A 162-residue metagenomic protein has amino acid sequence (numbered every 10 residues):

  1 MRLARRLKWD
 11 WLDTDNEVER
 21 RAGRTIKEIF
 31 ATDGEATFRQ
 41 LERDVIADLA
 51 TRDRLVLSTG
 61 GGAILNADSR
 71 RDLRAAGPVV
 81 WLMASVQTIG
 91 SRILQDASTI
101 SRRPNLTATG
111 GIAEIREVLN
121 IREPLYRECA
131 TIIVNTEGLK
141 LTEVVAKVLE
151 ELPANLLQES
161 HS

Functional and structural regions predicted by a protein language model:
M1, D68-R71, S91-Q95, A146-K147: Short amphipathic alpha-helical segments
M1-E28, R52, P78, P153-S162: Glycine-rich phosphate-binding loop of ATP-dependent small-molecule kinases
R6, P78, S91, N120-S162: NTP-dependent small-molecule kinase module
D10-L12, P104, I132-V134: Structural signal for short hydrophobic segments within the conserved structured cores of catalytic domains across
L12-R74, Q95, T99, L106: ATP-dependent small-molecule kinase phosphotransfer cores that center on conserved nucleotide phosphate-binding segments
G61-A63, S85-Q87, L139: Short glycine-rich anion-binding loops that position phosphate/pyrophosphate groups of nucleotides and phosphorylated
A75-E123: A glycine- and Lys/Arg-enriched "phosphate-lid" helix/loop adjacent to the NTP-binding pocket of small-molecule kinases
